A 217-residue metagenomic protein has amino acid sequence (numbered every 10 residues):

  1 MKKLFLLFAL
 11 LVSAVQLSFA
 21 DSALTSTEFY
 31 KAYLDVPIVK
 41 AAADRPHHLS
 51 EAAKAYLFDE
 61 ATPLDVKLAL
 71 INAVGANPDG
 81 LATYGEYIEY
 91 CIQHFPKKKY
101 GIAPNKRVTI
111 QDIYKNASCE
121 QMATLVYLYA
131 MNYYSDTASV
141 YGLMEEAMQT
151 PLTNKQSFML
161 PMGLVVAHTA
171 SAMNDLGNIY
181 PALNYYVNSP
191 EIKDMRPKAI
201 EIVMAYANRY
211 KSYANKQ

Functional and structural regions predicted by a protein language model:
L4-A14: Sec-dependent N-terminal signal peptides
A20-K115, A170-Q217: N-terminal alpha-helical interaction modules that lie
T62-V66, S118-E120, T150-M159: Residue-level recognition of tetratricopeptide repeat
A69-A73, T124-M131, M159-L164, I202-R209: "A position-specific structural signal for the A-helix of alpha-solenoid helical repeats
C91-I110, K115-Y129, S135-L143, A147: Acidic/His-rich structured neighborhood in mature extracellular/periplasmic domains
L125-K193: Conserved binding-pocket/active-site segment within a compact domain
